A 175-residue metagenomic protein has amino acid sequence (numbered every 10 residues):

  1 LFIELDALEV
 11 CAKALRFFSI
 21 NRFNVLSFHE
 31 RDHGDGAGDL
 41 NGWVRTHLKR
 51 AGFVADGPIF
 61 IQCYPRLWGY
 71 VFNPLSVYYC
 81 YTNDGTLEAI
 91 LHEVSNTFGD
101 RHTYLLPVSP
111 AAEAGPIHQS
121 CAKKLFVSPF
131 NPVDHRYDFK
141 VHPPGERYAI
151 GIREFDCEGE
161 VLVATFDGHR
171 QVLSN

Functional and structural regions predicted by a protein language model:
L1-N175: Mature, function-bearing regions of proteins
